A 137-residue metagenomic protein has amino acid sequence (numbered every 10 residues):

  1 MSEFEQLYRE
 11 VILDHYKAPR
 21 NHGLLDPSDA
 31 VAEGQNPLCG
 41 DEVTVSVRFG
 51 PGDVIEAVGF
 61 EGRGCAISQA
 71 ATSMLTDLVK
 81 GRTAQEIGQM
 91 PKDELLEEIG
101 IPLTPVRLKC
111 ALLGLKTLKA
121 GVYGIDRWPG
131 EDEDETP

Functional and structural regions predicted by a protein language model:
M1-D26, V31-A32, E56, R82-P137: C-terminal binding/interaction regions
D14, S46, T76: A cross-family signal for key residues in well-ordered alpha-helices that form functional helical elements
N36, D41-P51: Short beta-strand elements
C39, G62-A70: Short, thiol/selenol-centered motifs that function as redox-active sites or metal-ligating centers
T44-S46, V58, A71: Short, glycine/acidic-enriched capping/hinge loops at junctions between secondary-structure elements
D53-G62: Immediate flanking context of iron-sulfur cluster ligation sites
Q69-L75, L112-K116: Short amphipathic alpha-helical face segments that pack within enzyme cores and frequently flank/anchor catalytic
M74-A84: Flexible, glycine-rich terminal cap/loop adjacent to redox cofactors in electron-transfer oxidoreductases
